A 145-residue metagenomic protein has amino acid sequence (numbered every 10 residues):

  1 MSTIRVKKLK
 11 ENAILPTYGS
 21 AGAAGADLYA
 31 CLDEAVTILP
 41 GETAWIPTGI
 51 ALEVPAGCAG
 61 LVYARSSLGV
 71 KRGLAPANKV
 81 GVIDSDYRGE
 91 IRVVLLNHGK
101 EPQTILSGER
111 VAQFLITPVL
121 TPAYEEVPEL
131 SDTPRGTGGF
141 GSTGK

Functional and structural regions predicted by a protein language model:
M1-K145: DUTPase catalytic domain/fold
